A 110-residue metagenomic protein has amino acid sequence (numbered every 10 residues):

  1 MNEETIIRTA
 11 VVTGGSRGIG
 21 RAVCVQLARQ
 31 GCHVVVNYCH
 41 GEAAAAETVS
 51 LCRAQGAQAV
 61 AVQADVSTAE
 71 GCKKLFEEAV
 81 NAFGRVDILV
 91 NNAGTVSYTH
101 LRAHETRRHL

Functional and structural regions predicted by a protein language model:
I6, Q55-Q58, E78-N91, S97: A glycine-rich helix->loop->beta "capping" turn within Rossmann-like NAD(P)(H)-dependent oxidoreductase domains
V12-T13, N91-N92: Structural signature of the Rossmann-like NAD(P)-dependent dehydrogenase/reductase core
S16-R17: Conserved glycine-rich cofactor-binding loop
G20-R21: N-terminal Rossmann-fold NAD(P) dinucleotide-binding loop
L27: Aromatic pocket-lining residues of Rossmann-like dinucleotide-binding sites
Q30-E47: Conserved glycine-rich Rossmann-like NAD(P)H-binding loop of the short-chain dehydrogenase/reductase
E42, Q63-L75: The beta1-alpha1 cofactor-binding region of Rossmann-like NAD(H)/NADP(H)-dependent oxidoreductases
T99-T106: Conserved small/polar residues in nucleotide/adenosyl-binding loops
